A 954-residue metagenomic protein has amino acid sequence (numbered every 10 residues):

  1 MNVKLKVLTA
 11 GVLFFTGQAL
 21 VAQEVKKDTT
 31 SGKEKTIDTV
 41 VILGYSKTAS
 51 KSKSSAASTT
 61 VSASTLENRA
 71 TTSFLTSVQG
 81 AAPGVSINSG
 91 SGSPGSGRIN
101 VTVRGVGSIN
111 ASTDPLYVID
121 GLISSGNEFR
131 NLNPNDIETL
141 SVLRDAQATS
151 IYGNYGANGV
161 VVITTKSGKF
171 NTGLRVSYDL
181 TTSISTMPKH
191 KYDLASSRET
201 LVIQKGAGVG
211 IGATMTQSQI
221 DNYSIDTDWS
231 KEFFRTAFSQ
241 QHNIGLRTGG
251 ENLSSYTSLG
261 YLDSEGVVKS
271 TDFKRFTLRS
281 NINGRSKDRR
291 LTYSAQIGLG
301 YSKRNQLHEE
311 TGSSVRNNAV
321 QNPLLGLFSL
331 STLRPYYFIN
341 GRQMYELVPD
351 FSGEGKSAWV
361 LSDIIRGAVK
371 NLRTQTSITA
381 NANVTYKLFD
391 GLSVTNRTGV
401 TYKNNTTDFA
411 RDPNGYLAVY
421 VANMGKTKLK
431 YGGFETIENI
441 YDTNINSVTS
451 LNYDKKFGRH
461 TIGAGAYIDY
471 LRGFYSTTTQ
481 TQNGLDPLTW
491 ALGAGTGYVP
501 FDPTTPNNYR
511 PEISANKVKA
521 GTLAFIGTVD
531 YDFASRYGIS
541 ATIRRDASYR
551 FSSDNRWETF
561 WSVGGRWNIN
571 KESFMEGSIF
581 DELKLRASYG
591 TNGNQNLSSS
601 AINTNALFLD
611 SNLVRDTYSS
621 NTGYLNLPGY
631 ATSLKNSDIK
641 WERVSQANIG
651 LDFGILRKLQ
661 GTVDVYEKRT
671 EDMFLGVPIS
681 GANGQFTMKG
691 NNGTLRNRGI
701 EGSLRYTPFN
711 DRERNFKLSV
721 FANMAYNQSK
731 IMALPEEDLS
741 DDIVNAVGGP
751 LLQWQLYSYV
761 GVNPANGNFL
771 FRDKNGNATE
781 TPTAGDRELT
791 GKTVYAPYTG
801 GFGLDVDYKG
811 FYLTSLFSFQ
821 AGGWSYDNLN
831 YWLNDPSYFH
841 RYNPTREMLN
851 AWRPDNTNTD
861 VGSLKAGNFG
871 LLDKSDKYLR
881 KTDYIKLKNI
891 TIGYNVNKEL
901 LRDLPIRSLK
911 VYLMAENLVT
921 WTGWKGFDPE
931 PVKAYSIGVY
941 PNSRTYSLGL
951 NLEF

Functional and structural regions predicted by a protein language model:
M1-S294, G298-G300, H308-V315, T379-A380 (+4 more regions): Short, small/polar-rich motifs associated with maturation and membrane association, primarily at protein termini
E24-V25, T39, L66, T113-D114 (+11 more regions): Extracellular/periplasmic, surface-exposed regions of secreted and cell-surface proteins
Q79-A81, T687-R696, L739-L756, G791-G801 (+2 more regions): C-terminal extracellular loops and terminal segments of Gram-negative outer membrane beta-barrel proteins
G84, S93, Y808-N828: Glycine-rich phosphate/pyrophosphate-binding loops and their adjacent beta-strand/loop elements at enzyme active sites
Y117, Y337, K455, R772 (+1 more regions): Short aromatic-centered micro-motifs
R175-S224, E309, S314-N317, T478-D486 (+4 more regions): Conserved small-residue
S218, S230, Y416-V419, Q820-K910 (+1 more regions): Extracytoplasmic gating/loop element in the C-terminal half of outer-membrane beta-barrel translocons and assembly
N222-S224, N305-S377, A418-T436, I440-D442 (+4 more regions): Acidic/polar loop-and-plug regions of large Gram-negative outer-membrane beta-barrel proteins
